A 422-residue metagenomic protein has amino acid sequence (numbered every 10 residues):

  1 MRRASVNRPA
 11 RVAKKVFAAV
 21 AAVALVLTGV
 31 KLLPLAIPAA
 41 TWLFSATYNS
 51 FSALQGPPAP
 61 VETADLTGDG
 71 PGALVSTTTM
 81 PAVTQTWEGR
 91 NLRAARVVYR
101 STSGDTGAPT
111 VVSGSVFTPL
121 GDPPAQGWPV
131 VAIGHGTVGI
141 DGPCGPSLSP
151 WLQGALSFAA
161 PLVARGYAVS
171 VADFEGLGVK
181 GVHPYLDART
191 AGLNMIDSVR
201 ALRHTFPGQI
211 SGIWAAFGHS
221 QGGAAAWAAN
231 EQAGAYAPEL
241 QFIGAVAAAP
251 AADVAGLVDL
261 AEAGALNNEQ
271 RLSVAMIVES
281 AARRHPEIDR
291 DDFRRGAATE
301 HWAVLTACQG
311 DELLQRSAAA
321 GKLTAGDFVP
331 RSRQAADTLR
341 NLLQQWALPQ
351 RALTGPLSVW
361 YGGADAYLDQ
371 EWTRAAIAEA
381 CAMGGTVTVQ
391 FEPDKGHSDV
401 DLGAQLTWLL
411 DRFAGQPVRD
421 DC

Functional and structural regions predicted by a protein language model:
M1-V26, I210-W214: N-terminal export and membrane-targeting signals
A18-A21, L27, L32-P123: Catalytic-loop region of hydrolases
S52-P58, T63-A64, T84, P250-Q350: Accessory cap/linker subdomain of secreted extracellular hydrolases
G104-R165, G178: Short, surface-exposed "cap/lid" segments of acyl-processing enzymes
Y185-F206: Alpha/beta-hydrolase active-site loop
A201-Q270: Primarily recognizes the serine-hydrolase "nucleophile elbow" in alpha/beta-hydrolase and SGNH/GDSL folds
R331, A335, R340-N341, Y367 (+1 more regions): C-terminal catalytic histidine-bearing segment of alpha/beta-hydrolase fold enzymes
L353, S358-D365: Short beta-strand/loop motif that positions the catalytic acidic residue of the alpha/beta-hydrolase fold
